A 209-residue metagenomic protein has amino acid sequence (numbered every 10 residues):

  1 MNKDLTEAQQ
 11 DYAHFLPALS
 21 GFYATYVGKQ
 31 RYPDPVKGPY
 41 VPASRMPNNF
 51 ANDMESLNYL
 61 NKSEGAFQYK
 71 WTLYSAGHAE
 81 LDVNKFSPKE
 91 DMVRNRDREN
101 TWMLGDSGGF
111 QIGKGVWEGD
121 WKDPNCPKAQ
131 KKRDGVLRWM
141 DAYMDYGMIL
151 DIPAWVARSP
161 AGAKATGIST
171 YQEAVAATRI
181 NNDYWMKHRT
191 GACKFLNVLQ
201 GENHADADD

Functional and structural regions predicted by a protein language model:
M1-Y184: Non-catalytic, usually N-terminal nucleic-acid engagement modules in DNA/RNA processing proteins
N2-T6, T190-D209: Glycine-rich phosphate/ribose-binding loops and adjacent secondary-structure elements that form binding surfaces
